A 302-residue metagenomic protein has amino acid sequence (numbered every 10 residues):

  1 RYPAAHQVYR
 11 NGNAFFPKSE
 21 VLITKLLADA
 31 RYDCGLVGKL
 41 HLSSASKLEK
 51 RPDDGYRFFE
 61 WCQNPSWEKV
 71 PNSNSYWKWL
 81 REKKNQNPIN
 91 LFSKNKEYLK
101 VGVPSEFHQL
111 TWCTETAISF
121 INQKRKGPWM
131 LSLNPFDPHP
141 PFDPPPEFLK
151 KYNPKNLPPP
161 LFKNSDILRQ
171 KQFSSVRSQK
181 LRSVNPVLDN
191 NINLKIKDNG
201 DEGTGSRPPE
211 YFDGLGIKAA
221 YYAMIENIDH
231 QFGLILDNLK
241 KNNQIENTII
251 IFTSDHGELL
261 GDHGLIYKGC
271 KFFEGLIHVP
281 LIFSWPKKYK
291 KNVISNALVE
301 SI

Functional and structural regions predicted by a protein language model:
R1-I302: Formylglycine-dependent sulfatase
